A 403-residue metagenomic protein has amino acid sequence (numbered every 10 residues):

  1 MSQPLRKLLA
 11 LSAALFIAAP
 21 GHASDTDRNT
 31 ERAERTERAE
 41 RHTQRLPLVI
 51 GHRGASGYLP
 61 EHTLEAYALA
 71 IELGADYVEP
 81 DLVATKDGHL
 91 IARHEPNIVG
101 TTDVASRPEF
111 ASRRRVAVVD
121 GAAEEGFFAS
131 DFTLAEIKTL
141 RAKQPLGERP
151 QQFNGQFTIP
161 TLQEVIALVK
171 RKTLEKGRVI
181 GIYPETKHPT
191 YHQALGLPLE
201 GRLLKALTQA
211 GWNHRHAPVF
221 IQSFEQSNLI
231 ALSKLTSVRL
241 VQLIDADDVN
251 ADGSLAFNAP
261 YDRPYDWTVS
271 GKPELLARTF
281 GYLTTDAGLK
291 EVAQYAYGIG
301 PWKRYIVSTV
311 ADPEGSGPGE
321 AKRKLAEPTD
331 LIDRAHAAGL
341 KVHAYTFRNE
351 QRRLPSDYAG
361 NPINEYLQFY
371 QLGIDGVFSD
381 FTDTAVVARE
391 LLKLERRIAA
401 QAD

Functional and structural regions predicted by a protein language model:
M1-L9: Bacterial N-terminal signal peptides that target proteins for export
A10-A19: Bacterial N-terminal signal peptides
H22-D403: Phosphate-group recognition and catalysis centered on beta-loop-alpha active-site segments
